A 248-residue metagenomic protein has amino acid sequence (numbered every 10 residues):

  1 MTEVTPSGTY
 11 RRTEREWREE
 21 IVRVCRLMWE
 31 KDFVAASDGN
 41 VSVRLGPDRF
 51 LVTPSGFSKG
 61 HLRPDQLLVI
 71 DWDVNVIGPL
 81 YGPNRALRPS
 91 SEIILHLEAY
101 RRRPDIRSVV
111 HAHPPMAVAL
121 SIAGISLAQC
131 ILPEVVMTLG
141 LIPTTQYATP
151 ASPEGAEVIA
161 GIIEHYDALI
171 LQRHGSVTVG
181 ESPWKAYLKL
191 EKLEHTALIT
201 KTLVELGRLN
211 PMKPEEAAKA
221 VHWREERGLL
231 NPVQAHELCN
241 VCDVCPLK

Functional and structural regions predicted by a protein language model:
M1-K248: Glycine-rich flexible loops
